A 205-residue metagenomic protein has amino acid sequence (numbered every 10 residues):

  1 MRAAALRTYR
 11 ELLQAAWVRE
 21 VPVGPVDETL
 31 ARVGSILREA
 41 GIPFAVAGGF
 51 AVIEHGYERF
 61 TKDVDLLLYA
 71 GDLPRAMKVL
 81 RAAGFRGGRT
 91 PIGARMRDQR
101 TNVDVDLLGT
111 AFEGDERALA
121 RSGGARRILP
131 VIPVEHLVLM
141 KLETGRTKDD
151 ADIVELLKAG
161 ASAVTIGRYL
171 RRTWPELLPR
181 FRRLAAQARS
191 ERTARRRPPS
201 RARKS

Functional and structural regions predicted by a protein language model:
M1-S205: Compositionally biased terminal segments of proteins
